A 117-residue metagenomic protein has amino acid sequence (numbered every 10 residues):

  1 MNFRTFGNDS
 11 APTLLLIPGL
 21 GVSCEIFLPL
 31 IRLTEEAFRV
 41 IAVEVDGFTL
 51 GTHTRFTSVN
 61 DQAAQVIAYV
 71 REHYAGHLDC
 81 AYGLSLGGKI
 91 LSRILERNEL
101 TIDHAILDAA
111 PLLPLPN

Functional and structural regions predicted by a protein language model:
R4-T52: Conserved HGGG/HGGXW glycine-rich cap/lid loop of the alpha/beta-hydrolase fold
N8-A11, A75-H77, L100: Active-site acidic short loop of glycosyltransferases
T13, R39, L78-C80, D103-H104: Structural signature of beta-strand start/N-cap positions in the alpha/beta core of ABC transporter nucleotide-binding
V22, G47, G88, L112-L113: Active-site micro-motifs of SAM-dependent methyltransferase domains
P29, R93-R97: Active-site signature of alpha/beta-hydrolase-fold catalytic machinery across serine- and Asp/Cys-nucleophile hydrolases
I41-Y82: Active-site loop/oxyanion-hole signature of alpha/beta-hydrolase fold enzymes
G83-L91: Gly/Ala-rich beta-loop-alpha elbow adjacent to hydrolase catalytic centers
E96, I102-N117: Flexible "cap/lid" loop of the alpha/beta hydrolase fold
